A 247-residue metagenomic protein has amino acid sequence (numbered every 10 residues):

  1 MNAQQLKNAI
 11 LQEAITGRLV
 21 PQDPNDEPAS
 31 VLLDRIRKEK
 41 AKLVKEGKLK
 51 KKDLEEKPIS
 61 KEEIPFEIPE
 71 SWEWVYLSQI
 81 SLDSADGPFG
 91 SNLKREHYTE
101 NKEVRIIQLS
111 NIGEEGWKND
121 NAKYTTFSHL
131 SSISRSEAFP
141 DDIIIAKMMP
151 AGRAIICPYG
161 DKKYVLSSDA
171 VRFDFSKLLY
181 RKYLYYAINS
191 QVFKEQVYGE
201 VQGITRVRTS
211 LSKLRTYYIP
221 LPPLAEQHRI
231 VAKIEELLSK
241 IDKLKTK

Functional and structural regions predicted by a protein language model:
N2-A3, R95-T99, T209, L221-P222: Replace "in large, NTP-powered and nucleic-acid-processing enzymes" with "in large, NTP-powered factors and other
A3-E63: Extended, domain-scale alpha-helical bundle/helix-rich regions
A9, E13, R35, E39 (+7 more regions): Generic, well-ordered alpha-helical scaffold segments in large soluble proteins
A9, R18, K61-F89, P220-A232 (+1 more regions): Non-catalytic DNA-recognition/assembly elements of restriction-modification systems
K57-E63, S78-E96, S110-P140, G160: Sequence-specific dsDNA recognition surfaces
Q108-L109, Y124-N189: A short beta-sheet element
K163-V171, L179-K182, Q202-L221: A short glycine-rich beta-alpha junction/loop motif
